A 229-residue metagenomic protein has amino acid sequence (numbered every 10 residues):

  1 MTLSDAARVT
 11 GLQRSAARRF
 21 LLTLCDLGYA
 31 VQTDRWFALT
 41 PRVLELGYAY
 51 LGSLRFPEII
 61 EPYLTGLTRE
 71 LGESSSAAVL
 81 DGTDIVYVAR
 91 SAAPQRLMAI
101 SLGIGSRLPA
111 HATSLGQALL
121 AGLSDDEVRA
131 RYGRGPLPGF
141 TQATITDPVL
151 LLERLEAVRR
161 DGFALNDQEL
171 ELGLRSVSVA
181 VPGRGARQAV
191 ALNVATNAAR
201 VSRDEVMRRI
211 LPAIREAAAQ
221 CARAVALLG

Functional and structural regions predicted by a protein language model:
M1-E58, A219-L227: N-terminal helix-turn-helix
T10, L21, V43, L64 (+4 more regions): Short amphipathic alpha-helical/adjacent loop interface patches that line ligand and macromolecule-binding sites
T23-Y29, R42, S76, Y87 (+2 more regions): Residue-level recognition of specific faces of alpha-helices
Y29-Q32, A77-A78, V181: A structural signal for short hydrophobic beta-strand segments in well-ordered beta-sheet cores
A38-G135: Amphipathic alpha-helical effector-binding/dimerization core of metabolite-sensing transcriptional regulators
V43-L46, L137-P138, N197-V201: A short, flexible beta-alpha/helix-coil linker loop
E127, P136-P138, R215-G229: Cysteine/selenocysteine-centered motifs that mediate thiol-based redox chemistry or coordinate metal-sulfur cofactors
A143, D147-Q220: Extended hydrophobic
